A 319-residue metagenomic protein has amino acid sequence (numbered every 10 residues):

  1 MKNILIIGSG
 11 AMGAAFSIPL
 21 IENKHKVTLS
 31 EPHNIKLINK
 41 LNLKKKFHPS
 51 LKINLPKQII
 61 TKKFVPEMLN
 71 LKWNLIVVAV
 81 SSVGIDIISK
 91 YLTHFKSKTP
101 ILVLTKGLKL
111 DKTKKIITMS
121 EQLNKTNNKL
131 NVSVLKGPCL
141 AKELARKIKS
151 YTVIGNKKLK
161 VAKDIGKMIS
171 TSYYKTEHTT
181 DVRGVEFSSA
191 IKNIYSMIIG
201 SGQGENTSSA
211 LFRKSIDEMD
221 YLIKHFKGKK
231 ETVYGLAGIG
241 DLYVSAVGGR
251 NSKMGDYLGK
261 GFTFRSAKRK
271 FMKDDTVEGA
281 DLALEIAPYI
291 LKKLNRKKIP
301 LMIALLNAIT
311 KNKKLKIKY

Functional and structural regions predicted by a protein language model:
M1-P66: NAD(P)+-binding Rossmann beta1-loop-alpha1 motif at the extreme N-terminus of oxidoreductases
K2, T99, S150: Nucleotide donor/acceptor-binding cores
I7, A11, A15, K36 (+12 more regions): Conserved active-site and cofactor/substrate-binding residues in soluble primary-metabolism enzymes
L55, K192, I199-G200, K224-Y319: NAD(P)-dependent Rossmann-like dehydrogenase/reductase catalytic/cofactor-binding core
L55-E67, L71-K147, I165: Rossmann-like NAD(P)(H) cofactor-binding subdomain of soluble oxidoreductases
Y91, K125-N131, K149-T232: Internal alpha-helical scaffold of NAD(P)-dependent oxidoreductase catalytic cores
V103, N131-K136, T176-T180, Y234 (+1 more regions): General beta-strand structural signal in soluble alpha/beta enzymes
